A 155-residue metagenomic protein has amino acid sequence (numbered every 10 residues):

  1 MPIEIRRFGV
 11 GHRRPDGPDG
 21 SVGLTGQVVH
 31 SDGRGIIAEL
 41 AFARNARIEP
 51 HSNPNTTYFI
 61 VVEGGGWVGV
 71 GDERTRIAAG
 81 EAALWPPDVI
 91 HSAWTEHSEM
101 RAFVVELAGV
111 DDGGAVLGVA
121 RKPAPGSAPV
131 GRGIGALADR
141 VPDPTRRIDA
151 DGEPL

Functional and structural regions predicted by a protein language model:
M1-R34, L117-L155: A short, N-terminal "cap"/entry segment at the start of jelly-roll beta-barrel domains of the cupin/DSBH fold
G33, R44, P54-N55, E73 (+2 more regions): A generic "binding-loop/recognition-motif" signal
A38-N53: Conserved short histidine dyad/triad with adjacent acidic residue
N55-G66, G71: Glycine- and acidic-residue-biased ligand/ion/polar-headgroup-sensing regions
W67, P87-G113: Ligand-binding loop in jelly-roll beta-barrel domains
D72-P87: Short acidic-glycine-tyrosine-enriched beta hairpin
